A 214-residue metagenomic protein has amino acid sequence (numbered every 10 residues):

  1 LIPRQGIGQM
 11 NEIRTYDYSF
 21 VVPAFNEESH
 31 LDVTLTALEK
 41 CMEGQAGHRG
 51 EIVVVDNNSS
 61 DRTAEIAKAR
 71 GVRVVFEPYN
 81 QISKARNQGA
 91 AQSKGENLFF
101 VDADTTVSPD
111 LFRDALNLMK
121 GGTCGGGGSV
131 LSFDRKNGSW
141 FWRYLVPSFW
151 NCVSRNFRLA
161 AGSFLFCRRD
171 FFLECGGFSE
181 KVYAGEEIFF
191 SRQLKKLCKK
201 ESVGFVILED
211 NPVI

Functional and structural regions predicted by a protein language model:
D17-S19, E51, F189: Cell-envelope/extracellular polymer assembly enzymes that use nucleotide-activated donors
E27-E43: Short, well-formed alpha-helical segments that are part of the catalytic scaffolds of diverse glycosyltransferases
S29-V33, D61-A69, D110: Acidic helix N-cap motif at the loop->helix transition within catalytic regions of sugar-transfer enzymes
D56-A64, T105: A conserved acidic beta->alpha catalytic loop
E77-S93: Glycine-rich, basic loop-to-helix element that forms the pyrophosphate-binding segment of sugar-nucleotide handling
L98: Short aromatic/hydrophobic "clamp" motif used to bind/position activated sugar donors
P109-G138: Conserved donor NDP-sugar-binding/catalytic core segment of glycosyltransferases
F171-C175, V182-S202: A short, conserved alpha-helix in the catalytic core of glycosyltransferases
